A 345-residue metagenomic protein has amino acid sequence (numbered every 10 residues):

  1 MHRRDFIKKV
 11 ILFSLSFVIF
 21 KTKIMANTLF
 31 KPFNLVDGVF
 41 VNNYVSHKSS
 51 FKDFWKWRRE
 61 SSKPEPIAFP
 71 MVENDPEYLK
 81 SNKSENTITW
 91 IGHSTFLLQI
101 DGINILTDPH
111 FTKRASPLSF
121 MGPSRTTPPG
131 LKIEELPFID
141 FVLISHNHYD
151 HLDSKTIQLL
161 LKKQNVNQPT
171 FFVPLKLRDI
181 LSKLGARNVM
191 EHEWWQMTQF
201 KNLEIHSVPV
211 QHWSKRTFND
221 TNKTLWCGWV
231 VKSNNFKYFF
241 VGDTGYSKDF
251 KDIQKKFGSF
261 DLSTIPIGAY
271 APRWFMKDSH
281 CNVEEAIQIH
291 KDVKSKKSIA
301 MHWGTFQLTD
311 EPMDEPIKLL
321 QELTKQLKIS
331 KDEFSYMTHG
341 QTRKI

Functional and structural regions predicted by a protein language model:
D5-I7, L12-S124, P129-E135, K232-F240 (+2 more regions): Metallo-beta-lactamase
F33, I133-L136, F141, H148 (+4 more regions): Cap/insert and terminal regions of metallo-dependent hydrolase folds
K63-K83, P174-F236, L319-Q341: Metallo-beta-lactamase
L97-Q99, Q199-D261, K277-E285: Catalytic core of the metallo-beta-lactamase
F111-P128, W213-D220, A271-S279: Acidic/histidine-rich helix-loop elements that form or flank divalent-metal/phosphate-binding sites at the catalytic
F120-F172, N188, G258-T264: Active-site metal-binding motif and surrounding structural segment of the metallo-beta-lactamase
K155-L160, I180, L184-G185, D249-I253: A short acidic, amphipathic alpha-helical/loop segment
